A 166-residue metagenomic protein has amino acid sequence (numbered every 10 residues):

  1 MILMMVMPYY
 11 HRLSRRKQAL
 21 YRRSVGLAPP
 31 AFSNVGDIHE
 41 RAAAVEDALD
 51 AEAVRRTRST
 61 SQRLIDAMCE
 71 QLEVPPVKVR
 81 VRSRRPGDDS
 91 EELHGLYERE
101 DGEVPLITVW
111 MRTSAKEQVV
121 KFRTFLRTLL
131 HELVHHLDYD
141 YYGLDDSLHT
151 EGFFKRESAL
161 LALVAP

Functional and structural regions predicted by a protein language model:
M1-A53: N-terminal low-structure segments adjacent to metalloprotease catalytic domains across cellular compartments
P8-R15, L20, L148-E151, R156-E157 (+1 more regions): C-terminal accessory module of base-excision DNA glycosylases/AP lyases that mediates lesion recognition and DNA
L49, A53, T113, Y141: Conserved short-loop catalytic and cofactor-binding motifs
A53-P105, V164-A165: Auxiliary, metal-adjacent structural segments of Zn-dependent hydrolase domains
R85-R123, H136-D140, H149-A159: Active-site scaffold of zinc-dependent metalloenzymes
T124-L133: Short alpha-helical catalytic segment bearing the HExxH-like zincin motif of zinc-dependent metalloproteases
L144: Conserved binding/catalytic microenvironments
